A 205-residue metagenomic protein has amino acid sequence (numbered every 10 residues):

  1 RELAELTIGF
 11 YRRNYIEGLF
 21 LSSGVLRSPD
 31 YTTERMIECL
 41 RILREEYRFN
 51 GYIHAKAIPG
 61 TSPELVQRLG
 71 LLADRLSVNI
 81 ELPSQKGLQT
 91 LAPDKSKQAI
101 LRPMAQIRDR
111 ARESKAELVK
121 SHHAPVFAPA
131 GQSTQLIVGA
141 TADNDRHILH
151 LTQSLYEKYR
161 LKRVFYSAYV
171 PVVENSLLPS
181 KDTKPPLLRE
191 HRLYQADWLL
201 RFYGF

Functional and structural regions predicted by a protein language model:
R1-T134, G139-A142, L155, V170-D182: Conserved Radical SAM active-site core
G51, A130-Q132, Y159-K162, A196-W198: Structural beta-strand/beta-sheet cores of well-ordered domains, especially the beta-sheet scaffolds that support
K97-L101, D145, L149, E190-L193: Amphipathic alpha-helical transducer elements in NTP-driven molecular machines
A111, K115, Y159, D197-G204: Alpha-helix capping/termination and helix-coil
D145-Y169, E174: Long, internal scaffold/assembly segments composed of regular secondary structure
E174-F205: Long, highly charged, low-complexity intrinsically disordered interaction regions that mediate electrostatic DNA/RNA
